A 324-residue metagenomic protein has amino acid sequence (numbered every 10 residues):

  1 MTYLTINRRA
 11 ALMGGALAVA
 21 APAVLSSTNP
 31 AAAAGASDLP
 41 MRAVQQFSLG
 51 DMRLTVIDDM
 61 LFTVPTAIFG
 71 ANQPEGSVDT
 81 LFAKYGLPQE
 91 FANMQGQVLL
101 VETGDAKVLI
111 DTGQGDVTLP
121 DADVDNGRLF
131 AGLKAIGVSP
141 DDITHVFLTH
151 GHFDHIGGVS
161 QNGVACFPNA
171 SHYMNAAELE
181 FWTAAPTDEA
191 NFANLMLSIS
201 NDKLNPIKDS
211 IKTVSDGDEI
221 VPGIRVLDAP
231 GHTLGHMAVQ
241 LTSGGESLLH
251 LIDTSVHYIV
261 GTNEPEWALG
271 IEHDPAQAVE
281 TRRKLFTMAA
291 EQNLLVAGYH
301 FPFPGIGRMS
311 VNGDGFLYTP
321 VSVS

Functional and structural regions predicted by a protein language model:
T2-P22, N29: N-terminal secretory signal peptides and thylakoid transit peptides that target proteins across membranes
Y3-N7, G244-S324: Cap/insert and terminal regions of metallo-dependent hydrolase folds
A34-G35, G127-V138, D142, N169-D228 (+2 more regions): Metallo-beta-lactamase
P40-A135, A238-S255: Conserved beta-strand hairpin/beta-sheet module of binuclear metal-dependent hydrolase folds, prominently
D51, V101, D111, I143 (+6 more regions): Divalent metal-coordination and catalytic microenvironments
D59-M60, T112-G115, G151, A177-E178 (+3 more regions): Active-site metal-binding loops of divalent metal-dependent hydrolases
E90, D123-Y173: Active-site metal-binding motif and surrounding structural segment of the metallo-beta-lactamase
V146-I156, A229-H236, G298-F303: Histidine-centered catalytic micro-motifs
